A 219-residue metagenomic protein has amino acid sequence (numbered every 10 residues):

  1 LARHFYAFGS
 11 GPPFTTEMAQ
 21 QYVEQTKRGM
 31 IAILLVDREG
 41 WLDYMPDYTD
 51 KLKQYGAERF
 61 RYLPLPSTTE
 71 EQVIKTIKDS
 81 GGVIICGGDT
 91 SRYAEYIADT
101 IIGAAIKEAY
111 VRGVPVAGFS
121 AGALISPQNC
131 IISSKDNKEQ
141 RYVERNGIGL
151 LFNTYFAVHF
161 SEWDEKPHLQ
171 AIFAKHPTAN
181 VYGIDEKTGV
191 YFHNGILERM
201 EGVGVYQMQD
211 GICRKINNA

Functional and structural regions predicted by a protein language model:
L1-K27, V36-D50, I132-A219: C-terminal and late-domain segments of enzyme folds
A7, G82-C86, A117, F156-A157: Structural motif
A32, D37-K75: Class I S-adenosyl-L-methionine
Y62-P115: Flexible gly/pro-rich beta->alpha loop and the following alpha-helix that scaffold active-site loops
A94-D99, G103-E162: Class I SAM-dependent methyltransferase SAM-binding "motif I" and its flanking Rossmann-like core
